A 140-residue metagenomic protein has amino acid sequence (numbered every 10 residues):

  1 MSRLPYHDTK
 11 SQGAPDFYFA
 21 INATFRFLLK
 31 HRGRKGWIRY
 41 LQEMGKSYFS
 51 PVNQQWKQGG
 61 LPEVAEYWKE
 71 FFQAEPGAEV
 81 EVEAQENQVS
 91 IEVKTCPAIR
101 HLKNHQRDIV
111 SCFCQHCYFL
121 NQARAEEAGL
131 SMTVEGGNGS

Functional and structural regions predicted by a protein language model:
M1-S90, T95-Q115, A123-E126, S131-S140: N-terminal accessory segment detector
